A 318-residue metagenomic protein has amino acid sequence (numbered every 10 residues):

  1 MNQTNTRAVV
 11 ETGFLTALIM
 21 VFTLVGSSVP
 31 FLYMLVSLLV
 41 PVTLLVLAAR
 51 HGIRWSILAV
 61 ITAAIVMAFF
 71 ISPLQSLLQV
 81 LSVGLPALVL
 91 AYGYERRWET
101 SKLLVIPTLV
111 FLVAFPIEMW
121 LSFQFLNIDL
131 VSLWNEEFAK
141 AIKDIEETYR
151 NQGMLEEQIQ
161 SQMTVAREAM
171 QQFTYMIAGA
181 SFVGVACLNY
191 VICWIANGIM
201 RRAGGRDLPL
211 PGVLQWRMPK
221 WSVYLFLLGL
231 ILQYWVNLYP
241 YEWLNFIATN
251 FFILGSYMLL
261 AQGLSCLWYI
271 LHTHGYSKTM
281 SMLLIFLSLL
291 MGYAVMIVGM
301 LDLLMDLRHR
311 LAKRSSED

Functional and structural regions predicted by a protein language model:
M1, N5, G13-T16, Y241-D318: Long, positively charged, glycine-interspersed low-complexity recognition regions
M1-T62, H272-M282: Hydrophobic transmembrane alpha-helices
V10-L15, V80-L126: Short helix-perturbing small/polar motifs within transmembrane alpha-helices
Y33-Y92, D302-M305: Alpha-helical membrane segments and adjacent membrane-interface helices in multi-pass membrane proteins
L58-I65, L104-F111, S277-L287: Central hydrophobic cores of alpha-helical transmembrane segments in multi-pass integral membrane proteins
L121-F173: Membrane-interface interhelical loops and short interface/amphipathic helices in multi-pass inner-membrane
N151-P209: Hydrophobic, aromatic-enriched interface-forming segments
A203-M258, Q262: Small-residue-rich helix-loop
